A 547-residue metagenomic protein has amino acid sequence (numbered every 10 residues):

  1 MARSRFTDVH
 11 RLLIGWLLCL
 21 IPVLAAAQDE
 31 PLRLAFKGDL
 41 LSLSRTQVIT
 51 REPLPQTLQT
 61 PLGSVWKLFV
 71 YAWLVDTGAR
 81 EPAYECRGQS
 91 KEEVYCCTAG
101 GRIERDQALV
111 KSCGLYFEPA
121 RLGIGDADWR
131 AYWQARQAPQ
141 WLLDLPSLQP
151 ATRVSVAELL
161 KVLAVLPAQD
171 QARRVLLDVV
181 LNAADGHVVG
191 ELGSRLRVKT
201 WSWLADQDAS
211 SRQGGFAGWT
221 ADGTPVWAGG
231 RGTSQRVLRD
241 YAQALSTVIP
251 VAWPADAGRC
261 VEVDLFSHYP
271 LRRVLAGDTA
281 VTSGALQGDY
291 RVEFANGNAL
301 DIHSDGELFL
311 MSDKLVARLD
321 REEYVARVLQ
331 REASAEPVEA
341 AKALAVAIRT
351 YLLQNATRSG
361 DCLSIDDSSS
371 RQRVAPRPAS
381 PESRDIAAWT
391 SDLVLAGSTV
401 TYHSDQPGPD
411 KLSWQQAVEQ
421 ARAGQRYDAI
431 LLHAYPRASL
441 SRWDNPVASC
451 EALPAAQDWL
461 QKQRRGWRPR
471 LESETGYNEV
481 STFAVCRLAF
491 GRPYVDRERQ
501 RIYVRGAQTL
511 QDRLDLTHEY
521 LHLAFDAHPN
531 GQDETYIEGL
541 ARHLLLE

Functional and structural regions predicted by a protein language model:
A27, V175-Q213, A217, D222-P225 (+2 more regions): Conserved, single-site charged/polar hotspot
Q28-P53, F216-T220, P225-G229, T482-L488: A short, well-structured edge-of-sheet supersecondary motif
Q59-P82, A108, L159, E262-Y269: Active-site SXXK
L62, W66, V75-E93, D170-L177 (+1 more regions): Short, well-structured active-site flanking segments
Y84-V175: Active-site-adjacent helix/loop patches that line small-molecule binding or acyl-intermediate pockets
A99, I103-Q107, W459, Q463-E474 (+1 more regions): Post-HExxH zinc-binding segment in Zn-dependent metallohydrolases
P446-I502: Auxiliary, metal-adjacent structural segments of Zn-dependent hydrolase domains
Q500-L516, A527-G531: Short pre-active-site segment immediately N-terminal to the catalytic Zn-binding motif
